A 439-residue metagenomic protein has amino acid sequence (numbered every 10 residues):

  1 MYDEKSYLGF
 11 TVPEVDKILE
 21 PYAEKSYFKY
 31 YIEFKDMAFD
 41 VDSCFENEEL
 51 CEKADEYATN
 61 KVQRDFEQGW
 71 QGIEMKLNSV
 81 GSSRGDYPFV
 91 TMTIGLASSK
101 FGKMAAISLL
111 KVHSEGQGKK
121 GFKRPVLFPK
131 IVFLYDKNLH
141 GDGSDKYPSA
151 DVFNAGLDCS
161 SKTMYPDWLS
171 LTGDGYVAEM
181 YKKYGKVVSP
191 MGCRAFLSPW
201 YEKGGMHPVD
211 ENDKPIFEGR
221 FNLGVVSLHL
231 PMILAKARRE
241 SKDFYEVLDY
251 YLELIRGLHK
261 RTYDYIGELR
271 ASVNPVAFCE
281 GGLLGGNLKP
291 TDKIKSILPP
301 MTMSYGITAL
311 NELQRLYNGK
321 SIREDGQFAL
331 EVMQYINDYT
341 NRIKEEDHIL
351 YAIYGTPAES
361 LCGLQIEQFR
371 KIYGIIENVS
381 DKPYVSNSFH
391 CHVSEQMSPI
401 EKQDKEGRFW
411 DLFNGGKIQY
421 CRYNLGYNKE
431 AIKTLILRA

Functional and structural regions predicted by a protein language model:
M1-P299, K320-I322, G326-A439: Conserved catalytic cores of very large enzyme subunits
M303-L316, Q334, D338: Contiguous, well-ordered alpha-helical segments that form the cores/surfaces of helical PPI scaffolds
